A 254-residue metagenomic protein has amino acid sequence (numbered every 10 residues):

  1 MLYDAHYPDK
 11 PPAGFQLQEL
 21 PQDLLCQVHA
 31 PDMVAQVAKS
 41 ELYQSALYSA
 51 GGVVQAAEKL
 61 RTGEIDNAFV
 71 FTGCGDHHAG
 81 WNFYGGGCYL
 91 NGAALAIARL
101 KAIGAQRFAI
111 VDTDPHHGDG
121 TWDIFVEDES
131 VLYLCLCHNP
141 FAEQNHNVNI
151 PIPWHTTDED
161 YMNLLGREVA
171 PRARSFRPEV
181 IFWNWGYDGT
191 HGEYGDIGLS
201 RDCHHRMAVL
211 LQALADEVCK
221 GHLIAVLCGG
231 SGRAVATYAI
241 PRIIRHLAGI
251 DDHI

Functional and structural regions predicted by a protein language model:
M1-I254: HDAC/HDAC-like amidohydrolase catalytic core signature
